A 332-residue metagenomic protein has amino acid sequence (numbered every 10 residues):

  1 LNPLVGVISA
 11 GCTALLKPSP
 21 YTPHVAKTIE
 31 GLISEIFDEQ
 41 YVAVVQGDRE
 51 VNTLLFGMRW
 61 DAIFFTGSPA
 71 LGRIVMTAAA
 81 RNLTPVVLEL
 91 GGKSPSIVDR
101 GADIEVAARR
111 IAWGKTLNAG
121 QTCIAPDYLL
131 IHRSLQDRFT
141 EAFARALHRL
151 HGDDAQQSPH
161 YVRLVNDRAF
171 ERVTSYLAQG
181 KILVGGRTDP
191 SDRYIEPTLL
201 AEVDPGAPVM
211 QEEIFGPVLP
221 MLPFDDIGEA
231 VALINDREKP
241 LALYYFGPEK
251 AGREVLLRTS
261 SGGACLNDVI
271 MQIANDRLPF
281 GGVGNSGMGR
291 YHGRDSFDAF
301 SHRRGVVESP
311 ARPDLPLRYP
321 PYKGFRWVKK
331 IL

Functional and structural regions predicted by a protein language model:
L1-V106, F224: Rossmann-like NAD(P) dinucleotide-binding subdomain of oxidoreductase/dehydrogenase enzymes
N2, E50, D103, T122 (+5 more regions): Residue-level recognition of oxygen-bearing side chains
V7, A79, F143, L177 (+2 more regions): A generic structural signal for well-ordered alpha-helical segments
G11, V42, I63, G92 (+5 more regions): Residue-level signal for inorganic ion chemistry
F37, A70-P205, L266: ALDH superfamily catalytic-core signature
N52-T53, A108, V231, R253: Short hydrophobic/charged patches on amphipathic alpha-helices used for structural packing and interfaces
G57, L90-G92, T122-I124, Q157-S158 (+2 more regions): Short glycine-enriched loop/turn motifs at secondary-structure junctions
I97, I195-L332: Conserved C-terminal structural/oligomerization subdomain of aldehyde/semialdehyde dehydrogenase
